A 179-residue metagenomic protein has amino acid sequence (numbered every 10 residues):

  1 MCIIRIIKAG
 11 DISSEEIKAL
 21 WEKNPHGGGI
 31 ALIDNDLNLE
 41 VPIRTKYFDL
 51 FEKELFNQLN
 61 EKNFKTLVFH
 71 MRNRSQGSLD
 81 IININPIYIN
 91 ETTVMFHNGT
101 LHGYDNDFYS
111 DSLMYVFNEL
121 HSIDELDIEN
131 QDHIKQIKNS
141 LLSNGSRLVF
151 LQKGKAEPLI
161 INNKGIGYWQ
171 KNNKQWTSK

Functional and structural regions predicted by a protein language model:
M1-Q58, L67, I161-K179: Extreme N-terminus nucleophile/cap motif
N24-G27, K62, D80, L142-N144: Short, basic and Ser/Thr-rich N-terminal targeting/leader segments
A31-N35, Y88, L151: A generic structural motif
L39, K65, E91-V94: Beta-strand-turn-beta hairpins that frame and shape the catalytic cleft of phosphate-ester-processing enzymes
K65, F69-M71, S75: Regulatory input/activation interfaces that engage signals or partners
R74-V94, H133-S140: Acidic loop->beta-strand submotif enriched in PP2C/PPM serine/threonine phosphatases
T92-D105: Conserved beta-strand-loop-short alpha-helix elements that form and flank the Mn2+/Mg2+-coordinating active site
H102-N162: Short histidine
